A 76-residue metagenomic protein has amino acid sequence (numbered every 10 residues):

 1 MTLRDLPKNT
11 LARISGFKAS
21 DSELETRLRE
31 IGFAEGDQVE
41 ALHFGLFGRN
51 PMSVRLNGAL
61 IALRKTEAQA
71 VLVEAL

Functional and structural regions predicted by a protein language model:
L3, L28-G32: Short, surface-exposed secondary-structure edge patches
R4-P7, L72-E74: Extended, low-hydrophobicity, polar/charged segments
S22-R27, F47-G48: Short alpha-helix capping/helix-loop boundary micro-motifs
L46-L76: C-terminal structural segments of small proteins and small subunits
